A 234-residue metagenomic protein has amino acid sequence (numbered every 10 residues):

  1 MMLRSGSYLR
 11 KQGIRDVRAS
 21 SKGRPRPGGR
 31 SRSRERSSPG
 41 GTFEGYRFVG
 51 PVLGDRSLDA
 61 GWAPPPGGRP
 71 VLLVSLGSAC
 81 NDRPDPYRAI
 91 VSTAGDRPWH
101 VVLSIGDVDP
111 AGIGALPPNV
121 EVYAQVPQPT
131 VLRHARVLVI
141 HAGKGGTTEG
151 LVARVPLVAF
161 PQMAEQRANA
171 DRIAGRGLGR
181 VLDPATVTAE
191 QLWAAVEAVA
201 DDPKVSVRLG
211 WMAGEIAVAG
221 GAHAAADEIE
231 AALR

Functional and structural regions predicted by a protein language model:
M1, P27-S31, T93: Generic low-polarity alpha-helical segments
M1-R15: Conserved nucleotide-sugar donor-interacting segment of glycosyltransferase catalytic cores, predominantly GT-B
G6, S20-R26, R30-G45, V49 (+1 more regions): Nucleotide-activated sugar donor-binding and catalytic core shared by glycosyltransferases and related lipid-linked
G13, G50, G77, G106 (+2 more regions): Glycine-centered flexibility motif
A19-S20, G61: Short, charged beta->alpha transition segments
G41-V137, T147, R167: Donor-nucleotide binding loops and adjacent catalytic segments primarily of GT-B fold Leloir glycosyltransferases
